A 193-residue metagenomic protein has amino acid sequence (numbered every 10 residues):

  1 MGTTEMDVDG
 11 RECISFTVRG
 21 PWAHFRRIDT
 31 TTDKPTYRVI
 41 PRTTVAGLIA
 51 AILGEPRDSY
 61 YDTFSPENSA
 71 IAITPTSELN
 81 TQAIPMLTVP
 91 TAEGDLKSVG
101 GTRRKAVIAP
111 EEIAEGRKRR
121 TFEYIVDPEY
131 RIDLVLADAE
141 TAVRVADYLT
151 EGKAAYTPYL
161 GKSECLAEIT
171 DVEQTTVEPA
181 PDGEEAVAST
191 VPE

Functional and structural regions predicted by a protein language model:
G2-P41, I52-S69, A139, Y156-E193: Core RNA-modification/binding signature centered on pseudouridine synthases
I14, I71, Y130-I132: Hydrophobic residues positioned within well-ordered beta-strands of beta-sheet architectures
T63-T81: Short, structured protein-protein interaction patches enriched in aromatics and acidic/basic residues, typified by
T76, N80, M86-E193: Internal, well-folded beta-alpha domain core
